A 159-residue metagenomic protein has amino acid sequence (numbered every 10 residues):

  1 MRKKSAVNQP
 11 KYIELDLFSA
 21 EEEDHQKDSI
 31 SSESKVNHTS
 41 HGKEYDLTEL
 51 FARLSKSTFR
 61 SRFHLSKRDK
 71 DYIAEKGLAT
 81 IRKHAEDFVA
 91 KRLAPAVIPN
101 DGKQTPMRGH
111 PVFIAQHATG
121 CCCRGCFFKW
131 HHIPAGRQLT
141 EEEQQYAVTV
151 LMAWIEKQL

Functional and structural regions predicted by a protein language model:
M1-H64: N-terminal leader/targeting peptides and immediately adjacent processing regions
G42-Y45, K76, T80, A118 (+1 more regions): Alpha-helix boundary/N-cap detector
A52-P106: The feature represents the first ordered module of a protein
K83-K91, G125-K129, A153: Short, hydrophobic/amphipathic alpha-helical patches that form generic packing surfaces within helical domains
P99-T119: Immediate flanking context of iron-sulfur cluster ligation sites
G125-L151: Iron-sulfur (Fe-S) cluster-binding segments and ferredoxin-like electron-carrier domains, especially [2Fe-2S]
A153-L159: Short terminal or interdomain "cap/linker" segment that borders an active site or interface and mediates
